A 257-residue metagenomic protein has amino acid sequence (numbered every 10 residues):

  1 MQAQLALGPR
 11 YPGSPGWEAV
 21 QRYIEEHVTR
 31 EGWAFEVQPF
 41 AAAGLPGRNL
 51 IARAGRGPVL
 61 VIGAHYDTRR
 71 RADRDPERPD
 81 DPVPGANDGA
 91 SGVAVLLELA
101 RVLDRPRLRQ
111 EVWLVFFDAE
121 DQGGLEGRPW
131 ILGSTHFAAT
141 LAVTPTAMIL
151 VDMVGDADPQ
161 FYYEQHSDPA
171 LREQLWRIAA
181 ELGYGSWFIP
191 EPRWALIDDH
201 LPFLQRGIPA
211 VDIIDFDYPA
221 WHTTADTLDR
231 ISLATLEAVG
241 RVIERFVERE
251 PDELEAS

Functional and structural regions predicted by a protein language model:
M1, E18-Q21, E25, V93 (+6 more regions): Extracytoplasmic/secreted envelope proteins and their assembly/folding machinery, especially bacterial periplasmic
A3-R56: A non-catalytic alpha/beta surface segment that caps or lines the substrate-entry region of metallo-dependent hydrolase
L5-P12, V28-G32, A54, R70 (+6 more regions): Sec/Tat-exported extracytoplasmic proteins
R10-P12, A41-G44, R56-P58, Y66-R70 (+4 more regions): Solvent-exposed loop/turn segments at secondary-structure junctions within structured extracellular/periplasmic domains
V37, A147, D156-S257: Active-site-adjacent substrate-binding region of metalloamidase/peptidase-like peptide-processing proteins
V37, I51-R53, L60-G63, W113-F116 (+2 more regions): Structural recognition of the beta-strand scaffold that forms the well-ordered cores of secreted hydrolase catalytic
F40, G47-V95, L99-P106: Substrate-binding cleft of extracellular glycoside hydrolase catalytic domains
D81-I178, A195: Acidic/histidine-rich catalytic neighborhood of metal-dependent amide-processing enzymes
